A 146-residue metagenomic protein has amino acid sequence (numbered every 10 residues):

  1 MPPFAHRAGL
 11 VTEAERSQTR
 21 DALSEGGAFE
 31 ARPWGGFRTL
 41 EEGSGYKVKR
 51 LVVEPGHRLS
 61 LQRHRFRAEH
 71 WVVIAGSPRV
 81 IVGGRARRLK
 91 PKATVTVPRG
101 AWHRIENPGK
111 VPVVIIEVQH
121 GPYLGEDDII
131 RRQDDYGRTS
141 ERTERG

Functional and structural regions predicted by a protein language model:
P2-A31, R104, P108-G146: Double-stranded beta-helix
E25-A68: A short glycine-rich, His/Asp/Glu-containing loop-to-beta-strand
L59, R85-R87, D128: Short beta-strand segments
R65, A101-R104: Short, charged beta-turn/beta-strand-edge "cap" motif at the junction between a beta-strand and an adjacent loop
F66-R79, G83-G84: Glycine- and acidic-residue-biased ligand/ion/polar-headgroup-sensing regions
G84-W102: Short acidic-glycine-tyrosine-enriched beta hairpin
